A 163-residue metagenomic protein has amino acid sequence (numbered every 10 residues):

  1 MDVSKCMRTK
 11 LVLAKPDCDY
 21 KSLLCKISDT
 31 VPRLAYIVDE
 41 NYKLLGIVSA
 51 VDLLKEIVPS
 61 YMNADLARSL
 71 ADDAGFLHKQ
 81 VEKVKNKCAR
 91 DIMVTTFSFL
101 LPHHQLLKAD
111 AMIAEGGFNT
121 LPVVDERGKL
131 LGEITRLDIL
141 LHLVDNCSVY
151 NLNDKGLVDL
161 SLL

Functional and structural regions predicted by a protein language model:
M1, C18, V48, K87 (+2 more regions): Short beta-to-alpha loop/turn elements within the nucleotide-binding domains of ABC transporters
M1-L11, A71-D72, K85-F97: Bateman (tandem CBS) regulatory domains
K5-C6, D19, D52-L53, Q105 (+1 more regions): Histidine- and aromatic-rich ligand-binding microenvironments
A14-V31, V38, I57, R90-M93 (+3 more regions): The conserved cystathionine-beta-synthase
K21, L66-S69, D145, L152-N153: N-terminal targeting leaders
I27, A35-D52, I113, L121-L137: A glycine-centered beta-loop-beta connector
I57-K87: Helix-adjacent hinge/juxtasegments
D138-L163: Juxtadomain coupling helices with adjacent low-complexity linkers
